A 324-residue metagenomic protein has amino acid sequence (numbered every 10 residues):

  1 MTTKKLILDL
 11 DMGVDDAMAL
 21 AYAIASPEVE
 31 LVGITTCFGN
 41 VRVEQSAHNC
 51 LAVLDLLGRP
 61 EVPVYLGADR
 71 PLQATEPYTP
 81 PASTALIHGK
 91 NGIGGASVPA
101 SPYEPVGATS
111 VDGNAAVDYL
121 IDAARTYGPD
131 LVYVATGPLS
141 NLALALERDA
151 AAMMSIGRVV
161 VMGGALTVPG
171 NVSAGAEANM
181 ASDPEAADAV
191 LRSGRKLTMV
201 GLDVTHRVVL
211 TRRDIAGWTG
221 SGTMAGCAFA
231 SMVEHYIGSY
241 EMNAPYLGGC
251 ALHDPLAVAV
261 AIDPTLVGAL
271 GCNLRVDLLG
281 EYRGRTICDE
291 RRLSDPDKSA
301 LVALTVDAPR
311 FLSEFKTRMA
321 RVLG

Functional and structural regions predicted by a protein language model:
T2-A52, P60, G95-H206, R212: Active-site histidine-anchored catalytic micro-motif
T2-T3, Y22-A23, E30, A181-E185 (+1 more regions): Conformational coupling and interaction surfaces
D16, H88-K90, N141, H253: Histidine-centered active-site/metal-ligand motif
M18-L20, S46, T75-P77, V172 (+2 more regions): Short, glycine/acidic-enriched capping/hinge loops at junctions between secondary-structure elements
T36-G39, G67-D69, L279: Acidic/polar N-terminal loop/beta-strand segments that form early-domain functional surfaces
A47-T126, K298-D307, F311-E314, A320: Metal-dependent C-N hydrolase catalytic cores
V64, V190, V258: A residue-level signal for conserved active-site and pocket-lining positions in enzyme catalytic cores
Y78-L86, S173-E177, I215: Short, surface-exposed amphipathic charged segments that create phosphate/polyanion-binding patches used for binding
